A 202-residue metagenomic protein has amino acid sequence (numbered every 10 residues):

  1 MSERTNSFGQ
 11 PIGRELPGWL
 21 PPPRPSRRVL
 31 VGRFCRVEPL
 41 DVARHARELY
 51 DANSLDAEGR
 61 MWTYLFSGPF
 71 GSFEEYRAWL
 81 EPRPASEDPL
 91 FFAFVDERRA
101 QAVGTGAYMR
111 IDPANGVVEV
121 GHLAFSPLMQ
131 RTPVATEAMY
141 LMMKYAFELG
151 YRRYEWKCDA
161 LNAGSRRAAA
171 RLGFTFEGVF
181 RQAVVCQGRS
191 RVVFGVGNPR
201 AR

Functional and structural regions predicted by a protein language model:
M1-T132, Y145-L149, Q187-R202: GNAT-family acyltransferases
A135: Short, conserved glycine- and acidic-residue-centered signature motifs in active-site or ligand-binding loops
M142: Flexible ATP-lid and adjacent glycine-rich G1/G2 motifs of the Bergerat
E148-K157: Conserved GNAT acetyl-CoA-binding A-motif
W156-R166: Conserved beta-strand-loop-alpha-helix junction that forms the acyl-donor binding cleft
K157, T175-R189: Conserved catalytic-core motifs of GNAT/GCN5-like acyltransferases
